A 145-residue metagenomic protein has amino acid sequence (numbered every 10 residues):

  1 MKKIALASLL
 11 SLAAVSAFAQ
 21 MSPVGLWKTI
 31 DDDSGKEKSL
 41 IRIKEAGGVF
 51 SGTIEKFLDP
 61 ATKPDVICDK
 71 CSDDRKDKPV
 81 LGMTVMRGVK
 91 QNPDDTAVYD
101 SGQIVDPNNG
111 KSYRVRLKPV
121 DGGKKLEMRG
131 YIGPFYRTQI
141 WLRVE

Functional and structural regions predicted by a protein language model:
M1-I4: Positively charged n-region of N-terminal signal peptides that target proteins for export
L6-L10: Sec-dependent N-terminal signal peptides
A14-S16: N-terminal signal peptide c-region/cleavage motif recognized by signal peptidases
A19-Q20: Boundary of Sec targeting at the N-terminus
D31-V115, L142: Central antiparallel beta-sheet cores of small beta-barrel/beta-sandwich binding domains
D106-N108, R116-P119, K125-Q139: Short, exposed beta-strand-loop hairpins at the edges of beta-sheets in extracellular/periplasmic proteins
